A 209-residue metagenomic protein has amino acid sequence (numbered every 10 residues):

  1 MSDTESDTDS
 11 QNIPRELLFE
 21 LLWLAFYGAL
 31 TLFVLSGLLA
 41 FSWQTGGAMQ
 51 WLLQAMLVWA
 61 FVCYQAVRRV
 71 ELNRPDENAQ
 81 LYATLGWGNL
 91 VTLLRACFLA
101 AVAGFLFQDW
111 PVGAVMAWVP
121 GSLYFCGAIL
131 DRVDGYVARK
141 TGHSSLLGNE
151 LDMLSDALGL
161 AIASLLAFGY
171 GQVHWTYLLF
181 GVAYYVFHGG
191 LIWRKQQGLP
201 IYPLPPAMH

Functional and structural regions predicted by a protein language model:
S2-N89, M153-H209: A feature for the membrane-embedded catalytic helix bundles of lipid/isoprenoid biosynthetic enzymes
M49-Q65, L90, C97-S144: Membrane-embedded alpha-helical segments that form the functional core of polytopic membrane enzymes, especially those
R74-P75, V112-G113, E150: Short secondary-structure boundary micro-motifs
T92, G121-Y124, N149, Y177-L178: Hydrophobic/aromatic positions within or immediately flanking transmembrane alpha-helices of multi-pass small-molecule
R95-A101, G127-L130, D134, G159-I162 (+1 more regions): Membrane-embedded alpha-helical transmembrane segments of multi-pass integral membrane proteins
V133, E150, L154: Calcium-binding loop positions in Ca2+-binding modules
K140-L147, G169-G171: Juxtamembrane helix-boundary/capping and inter-helix hinge elements in multi-pass membrane proteins
